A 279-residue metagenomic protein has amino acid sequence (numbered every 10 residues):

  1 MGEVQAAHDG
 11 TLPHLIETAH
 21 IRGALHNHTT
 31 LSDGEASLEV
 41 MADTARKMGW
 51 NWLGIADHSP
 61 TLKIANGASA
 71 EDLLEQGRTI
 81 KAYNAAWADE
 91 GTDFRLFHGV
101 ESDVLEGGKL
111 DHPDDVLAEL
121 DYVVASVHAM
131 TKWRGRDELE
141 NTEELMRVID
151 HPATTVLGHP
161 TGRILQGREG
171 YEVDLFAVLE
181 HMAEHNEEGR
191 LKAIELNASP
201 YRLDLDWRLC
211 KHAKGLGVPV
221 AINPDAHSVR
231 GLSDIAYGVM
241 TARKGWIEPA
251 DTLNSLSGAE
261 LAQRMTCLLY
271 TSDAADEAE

Functional and structural regions predicted by a protein language model:
M1-E106, M130-T131, V156, R163-H181 (+5 more regions): An N-terminally biased module of ancient metal coordination in phosphate/nucleic-acid-related enzymes
L38-G49, K109-L117, N141-P152: Short amphipathic alpha-helices and their capping/turn segments at secondary-structure boundaries
L53-G54, V123, L157, I194: Hydrophobic residues within beta-strands of alpha/beta enzymes
L96-H98, I194, T252: Generic structural signal for residues in well-ordered beta-strands
V124-M130, D150: Conserved catalytic scaffold of divalent metal-dependent phosphoesterases
E144-V156, P160-K244, E248-A250, G258 (+1 more regions): Active-site-adjacent C-terminal substructures of enzyme catalytic domains
Y270-A275: Conserved small/polar residues in nucleotide/adenosyl-binding loops
